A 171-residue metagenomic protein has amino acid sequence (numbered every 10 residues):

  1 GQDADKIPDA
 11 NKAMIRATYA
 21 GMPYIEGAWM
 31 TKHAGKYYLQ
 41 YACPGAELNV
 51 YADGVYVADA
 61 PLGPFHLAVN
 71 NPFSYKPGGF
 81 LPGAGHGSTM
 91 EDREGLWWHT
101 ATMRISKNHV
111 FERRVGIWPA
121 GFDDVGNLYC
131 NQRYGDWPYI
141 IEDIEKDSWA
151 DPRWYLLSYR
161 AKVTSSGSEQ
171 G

Functional and structural regions predicted by a protein language model:
G1-G171: Carbohydrate-active catalytic/glycan-binding domains of CAZyme proteins, especially the secreted or lumenal ectodomains
